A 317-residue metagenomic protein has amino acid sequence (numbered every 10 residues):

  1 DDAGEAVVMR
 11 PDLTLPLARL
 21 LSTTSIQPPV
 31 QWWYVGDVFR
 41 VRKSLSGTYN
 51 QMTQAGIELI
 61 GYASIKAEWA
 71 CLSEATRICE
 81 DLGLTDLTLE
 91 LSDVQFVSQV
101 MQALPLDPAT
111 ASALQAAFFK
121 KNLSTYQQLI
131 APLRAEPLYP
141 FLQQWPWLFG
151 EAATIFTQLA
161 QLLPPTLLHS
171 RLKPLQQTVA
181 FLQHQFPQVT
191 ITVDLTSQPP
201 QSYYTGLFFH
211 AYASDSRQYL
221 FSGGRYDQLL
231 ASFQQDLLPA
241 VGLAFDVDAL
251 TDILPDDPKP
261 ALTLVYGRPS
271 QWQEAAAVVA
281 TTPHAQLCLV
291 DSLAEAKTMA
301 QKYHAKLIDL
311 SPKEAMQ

Functional and structural regions predicted by a protein language model:
D1-D2, L106-L129, R134: Acidic, His- and aromatic-enriched active-site or binding-groove loops in soluble protein domains that engage sugars
G4, D12-I26, V30-L84, P132-Q317: Positively charged, Gly/Ser-enriched RNA/tRNA-binding surfaces
Q51-A55, L91-Q99: Short, conserved phosphate-binding/catalytic loop or strand-edge motifs used in phosphoryl-/nucleotidyl-transfer
A63, A67-W69, E90-L91, V97 (+3 more regions): Cap/lid and interdomain-hinge subdomains that line or gate substrate/regulatory clefts in soluble alpha/beta enzymes
T76-D81, Q95-P105: Hydrophobic mid-domain F-helix/FG-region of cytochrome P450s
T88-S92, V265-Y266: Short internal beta-strands
L104-D107, F209-H210: Short, surface-exposed, charged loop/turn segments at secondary-structure junctions
